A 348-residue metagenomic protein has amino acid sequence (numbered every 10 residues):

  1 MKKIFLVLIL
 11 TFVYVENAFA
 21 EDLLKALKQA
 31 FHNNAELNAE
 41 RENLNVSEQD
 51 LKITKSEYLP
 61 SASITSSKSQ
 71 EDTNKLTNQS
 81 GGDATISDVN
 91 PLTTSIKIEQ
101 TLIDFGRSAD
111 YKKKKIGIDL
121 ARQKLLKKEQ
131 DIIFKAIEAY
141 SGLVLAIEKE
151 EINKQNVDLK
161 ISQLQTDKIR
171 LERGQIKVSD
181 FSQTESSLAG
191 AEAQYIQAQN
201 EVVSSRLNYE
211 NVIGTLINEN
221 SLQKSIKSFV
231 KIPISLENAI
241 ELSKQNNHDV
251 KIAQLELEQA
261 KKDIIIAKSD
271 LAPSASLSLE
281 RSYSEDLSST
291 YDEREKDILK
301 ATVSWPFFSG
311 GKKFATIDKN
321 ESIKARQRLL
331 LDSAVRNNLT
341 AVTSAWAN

Functional and structural regions predicted by a protein language model:
I4-V13: Sec-dependent N-terminal signal peptides
F19-S67, T73, L216-E258, P306-F307 (+3 more regions): Bacterial Sec-pathway N-terminal export signals of envelope proteins
E21, D131-Q245, E256, A345-N348: Periplasmic alpha-helical coiled-coil/stalk elements that build and connect Gram-negative outer-membrane
D22, Q29, E36, I103 (+19 more regions): Surface positions of alpha-helical coiled-coils, especially the charged/polar e/g heptad sites that form inter-helical
N38, S61-A84, D88, E99-K127 (+4 more regions): Small/polar (Gly/Ser/Thr/Ala-rich) solvent-exposed segments that form structured loops/beta-strands/short helices used
A39-T54, K128, I132-N153, S162 (+5 more regions): Amphipathic alpha-helical coiled-coil segments
P60, L92-I96, A239, D297-V303 (+1 more regions): Hydrophobic, lipid-facing positions within transmembrane beta-strands of outer-membrane proteins
